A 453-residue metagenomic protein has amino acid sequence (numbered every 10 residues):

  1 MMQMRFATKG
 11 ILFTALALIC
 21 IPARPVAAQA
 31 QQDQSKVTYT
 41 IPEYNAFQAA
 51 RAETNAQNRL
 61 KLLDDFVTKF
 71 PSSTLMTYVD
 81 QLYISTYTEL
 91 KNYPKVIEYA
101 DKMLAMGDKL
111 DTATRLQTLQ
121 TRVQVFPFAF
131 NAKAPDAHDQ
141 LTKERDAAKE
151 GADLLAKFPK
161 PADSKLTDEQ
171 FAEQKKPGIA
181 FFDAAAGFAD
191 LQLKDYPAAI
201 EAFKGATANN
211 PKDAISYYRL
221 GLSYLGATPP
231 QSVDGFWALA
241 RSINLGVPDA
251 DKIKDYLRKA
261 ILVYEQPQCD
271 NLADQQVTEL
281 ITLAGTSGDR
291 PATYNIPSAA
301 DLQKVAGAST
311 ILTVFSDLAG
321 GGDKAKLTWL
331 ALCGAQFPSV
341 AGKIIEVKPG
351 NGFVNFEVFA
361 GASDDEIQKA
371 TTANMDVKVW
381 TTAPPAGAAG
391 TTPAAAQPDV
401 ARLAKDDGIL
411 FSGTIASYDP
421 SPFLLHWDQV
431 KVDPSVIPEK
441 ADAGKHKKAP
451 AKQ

Functional and structural regions predicted by a protein language model:
P25-L82: N-terminal leader/linker segments that initiate helical-solenoid repeat arrays
E53, L90, A129-A134, H138 (+2 more regions): Structural motif corresponding to the intra-repeat A-B loop/turn of tetratricopeptide repeats
K69-T77, A105-R115, L154-P177, A206-D213 (+3 more regions): Short solvent-exposed coil/turn linkers within tandem alpha-helical repeat scaffolds
M103-A105, D139-A156, L225-D251, R258-L262 (+1 more regions): TPR/TPR-like (Sel1-like) alpha-helical repeat modules
L155-D163, L257-A325, K431-Q453: Pro/Ala/Gly-rich low-complexity, hydrophilic intrinsically disordered segments
V305-A308, L312, K326, I345-Q453: OB-fold single-stranded nucleic acid-binding module
